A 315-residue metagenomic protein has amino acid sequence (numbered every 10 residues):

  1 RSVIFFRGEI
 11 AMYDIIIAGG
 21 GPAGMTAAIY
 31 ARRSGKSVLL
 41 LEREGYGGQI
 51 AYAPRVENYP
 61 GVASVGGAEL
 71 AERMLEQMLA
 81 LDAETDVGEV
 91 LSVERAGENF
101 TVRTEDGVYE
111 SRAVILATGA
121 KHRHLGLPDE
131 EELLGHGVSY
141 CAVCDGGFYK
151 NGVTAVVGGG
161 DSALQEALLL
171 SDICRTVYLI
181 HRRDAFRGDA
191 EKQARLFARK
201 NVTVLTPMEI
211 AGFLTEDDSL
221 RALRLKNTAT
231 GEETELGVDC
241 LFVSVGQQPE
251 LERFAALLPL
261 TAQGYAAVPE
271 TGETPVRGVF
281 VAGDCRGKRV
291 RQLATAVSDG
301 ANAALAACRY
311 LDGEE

Functional and structural regions predicted by a protein language model:
R1-A11: Short, Lys/Arg-enriched N-terminal segments with co-localized hydrophobic residues within the first ~10-30 amino acids
M12, V87, K150-G152, P207 (+1 more regions): Phosphate-coordination loops involved in phosphoryl transfer and adenosine-cofactor binding
Y13-L81, G158, S162-D189, T261: Beta1-alpha1 glycine-rich phosphate/pyrophosphate-binding loop at the start of Rossmann-like nucleotide-binding domains
M78-R103, V108-S111, S171-V268, R309-E315: A Rossmann-like FAD-binding core segment of flavoenzymes
T85-E105, Y109-G147: Glycine/small-residue-rich loop that forms an oxyanion/phosphate-binding "nest" at active or ligand-binding sites
G126, E132-F148, V245-Q292, D299 (+1 more regions): FAD-site-proximal beta/loop scaffold in flavoenzymes
